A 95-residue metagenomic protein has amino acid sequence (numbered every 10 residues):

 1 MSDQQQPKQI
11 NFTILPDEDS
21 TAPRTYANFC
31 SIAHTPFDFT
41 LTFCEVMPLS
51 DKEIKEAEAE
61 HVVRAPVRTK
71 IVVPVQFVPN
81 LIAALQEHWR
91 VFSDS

Functional and structural regions predicted by a protein language model:
S2-Q76, N80-S95: N-terminal intrinsically disordered, cationic/polar leader segments that include organellar targeting peptides
